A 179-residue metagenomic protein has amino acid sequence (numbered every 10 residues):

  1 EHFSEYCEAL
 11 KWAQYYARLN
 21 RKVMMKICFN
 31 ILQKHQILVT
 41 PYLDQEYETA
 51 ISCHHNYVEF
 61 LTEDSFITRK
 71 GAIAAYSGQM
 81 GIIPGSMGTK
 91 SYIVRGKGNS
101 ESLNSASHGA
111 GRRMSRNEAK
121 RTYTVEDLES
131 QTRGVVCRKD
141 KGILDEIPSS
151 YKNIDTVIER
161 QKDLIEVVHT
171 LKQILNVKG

Functional and structural regions predicted by a protein language model:
E1-G179: Domain-length cofactor-binding catalytic modules of enzymes
